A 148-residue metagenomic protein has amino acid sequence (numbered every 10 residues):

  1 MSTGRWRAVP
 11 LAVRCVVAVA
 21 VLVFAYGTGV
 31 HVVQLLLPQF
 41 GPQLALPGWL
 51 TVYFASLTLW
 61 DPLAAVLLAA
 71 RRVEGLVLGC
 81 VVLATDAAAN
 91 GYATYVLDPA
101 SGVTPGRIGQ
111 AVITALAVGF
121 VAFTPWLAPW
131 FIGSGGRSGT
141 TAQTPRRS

Functional and structural regions predicted by a protein language model:
M1-S148: Topology signature of small-to-medium multi-pass alpha-helical membrane proteins
